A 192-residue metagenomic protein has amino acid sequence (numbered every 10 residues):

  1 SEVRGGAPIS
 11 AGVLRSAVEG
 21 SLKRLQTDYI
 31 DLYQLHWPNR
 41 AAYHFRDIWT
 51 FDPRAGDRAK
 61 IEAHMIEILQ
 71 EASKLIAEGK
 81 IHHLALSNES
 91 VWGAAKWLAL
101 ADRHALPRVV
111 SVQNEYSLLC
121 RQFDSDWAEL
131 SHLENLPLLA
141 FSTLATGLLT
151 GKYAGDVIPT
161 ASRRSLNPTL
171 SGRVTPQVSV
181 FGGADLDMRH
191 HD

Functional and structural regions predicted by a protein language model:
S1-I9, H36-N39: Structural motif corresponding to the early beta-alpha repeats
A7-E19: Glycine-rich anion/phosphate-binding loops
E19-D28: Phosphate/pyrophosphate-binding loops at sites that engage ATP/ADP/AMP, CoA/4′-phosphopantetheine, polyphosphate
I30-L32: Metal-dependent phosphodiesterase/phospholipase catalytic core, i.e., the His/Asp/Glu-rich active-site region
P38-D192: Beta/alpha (TIM)-barrel catalytic core signal, keyed to glycine-rich beta->alpha loops juxtaposed to Asp/Glu that bind
